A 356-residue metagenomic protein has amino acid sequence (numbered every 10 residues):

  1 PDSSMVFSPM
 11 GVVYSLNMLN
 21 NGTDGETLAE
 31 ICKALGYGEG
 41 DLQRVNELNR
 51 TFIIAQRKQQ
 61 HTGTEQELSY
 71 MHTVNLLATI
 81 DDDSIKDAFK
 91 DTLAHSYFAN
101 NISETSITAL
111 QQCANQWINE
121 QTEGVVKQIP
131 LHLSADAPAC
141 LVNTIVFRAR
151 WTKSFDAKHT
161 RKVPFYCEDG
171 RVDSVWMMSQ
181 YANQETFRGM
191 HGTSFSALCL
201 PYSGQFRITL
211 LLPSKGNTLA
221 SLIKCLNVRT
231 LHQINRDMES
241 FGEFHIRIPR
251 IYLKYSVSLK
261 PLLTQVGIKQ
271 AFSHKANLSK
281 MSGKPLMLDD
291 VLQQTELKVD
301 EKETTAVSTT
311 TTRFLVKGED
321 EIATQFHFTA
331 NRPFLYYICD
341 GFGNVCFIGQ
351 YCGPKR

Functional and structural regions predicted by a protein language model:
P1-R356: Secretory/exported precursors with cleavable N-terminal leaders
